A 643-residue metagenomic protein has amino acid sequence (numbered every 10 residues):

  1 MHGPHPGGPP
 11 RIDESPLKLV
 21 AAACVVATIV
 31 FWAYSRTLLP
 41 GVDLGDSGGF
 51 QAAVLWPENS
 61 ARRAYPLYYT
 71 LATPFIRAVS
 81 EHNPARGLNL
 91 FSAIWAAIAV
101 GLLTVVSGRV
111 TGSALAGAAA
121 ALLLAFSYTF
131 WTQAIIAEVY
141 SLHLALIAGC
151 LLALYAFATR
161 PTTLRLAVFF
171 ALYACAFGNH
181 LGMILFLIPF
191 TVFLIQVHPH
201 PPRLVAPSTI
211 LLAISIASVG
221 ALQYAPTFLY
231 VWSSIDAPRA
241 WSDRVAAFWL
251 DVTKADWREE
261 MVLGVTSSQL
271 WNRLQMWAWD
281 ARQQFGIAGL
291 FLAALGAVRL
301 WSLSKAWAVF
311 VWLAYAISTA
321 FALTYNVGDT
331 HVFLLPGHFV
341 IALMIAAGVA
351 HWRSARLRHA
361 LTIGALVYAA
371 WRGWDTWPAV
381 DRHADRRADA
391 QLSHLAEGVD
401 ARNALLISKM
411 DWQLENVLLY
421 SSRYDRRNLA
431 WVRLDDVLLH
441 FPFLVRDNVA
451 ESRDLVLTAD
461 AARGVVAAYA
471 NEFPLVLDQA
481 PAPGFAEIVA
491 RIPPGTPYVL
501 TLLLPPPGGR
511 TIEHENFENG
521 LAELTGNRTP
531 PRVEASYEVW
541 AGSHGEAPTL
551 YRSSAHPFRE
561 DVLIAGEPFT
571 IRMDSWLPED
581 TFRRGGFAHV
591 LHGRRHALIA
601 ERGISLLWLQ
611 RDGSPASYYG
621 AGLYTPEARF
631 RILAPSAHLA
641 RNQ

Functional and structural regions predicted by a protein language model:
R11, R109-A114, A134, C150-L166 (+2 more regions): Membrane-interface transmembrane helices that cradle and orient dolichyl/undecaprenyl
A21-A22, L103-F126, L164-L166, K305-V309 (+2 more regions): Transmembrane-helix signature of polytopic, membrane-embedded enzymes that assemble or transfer cell-envelope glycans
C24, L90-T111, G149-A153, A294-L295 (+1 more regions): Transmembrane-helix motifs of polytopic, lipid-linked glycan transferases
W56, A120-L122, R165-H180, F190-T191: Membrane-interface alpha helices of multi-pass inner-membrane proteins
P66, T70, A78-G101, V105 (+2 more regions): Loop-to-helix entry region of an early transmembrane alpha helix in multi-pass inner-membrane enzymes
A158, L185-S218, R426: Perimembrane helix-loop-helix junctions
I214, W301-S304, A347-D375: Signature aromatic-anchored transmembrane alpha helix within multi-pass, membrane-resident enzymes that catalyze glycan
R282-K305: Hydrophobic, aromatic-rich transmembrane alpha-helices and their immediate juxtamembrane boundary segments
